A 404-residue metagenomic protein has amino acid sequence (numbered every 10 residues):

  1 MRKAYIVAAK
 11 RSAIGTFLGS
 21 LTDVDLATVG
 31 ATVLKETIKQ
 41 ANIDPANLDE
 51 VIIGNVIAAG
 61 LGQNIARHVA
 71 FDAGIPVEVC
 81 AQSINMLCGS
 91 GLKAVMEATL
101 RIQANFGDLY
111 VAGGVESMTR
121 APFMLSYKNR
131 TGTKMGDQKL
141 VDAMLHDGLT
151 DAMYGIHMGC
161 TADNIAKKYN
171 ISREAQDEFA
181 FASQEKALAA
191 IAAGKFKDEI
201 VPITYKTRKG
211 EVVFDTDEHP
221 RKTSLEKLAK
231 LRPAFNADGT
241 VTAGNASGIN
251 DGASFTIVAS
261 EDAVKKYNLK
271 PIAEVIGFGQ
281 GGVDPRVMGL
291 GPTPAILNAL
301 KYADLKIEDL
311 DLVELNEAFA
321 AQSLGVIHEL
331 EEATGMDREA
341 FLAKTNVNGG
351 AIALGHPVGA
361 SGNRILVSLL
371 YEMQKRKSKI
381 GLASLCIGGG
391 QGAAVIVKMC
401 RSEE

Functional and structural regions predicted by a protein language model:
M1-V24, L225-L290, P294, V367-S368 (+3 more regions): Condensing-enzyme catalytic core mediating Claisen C-C bond formation in acyl metabolism
K10-S12, D23-T32, Q40, A175-K266 (+2 more regions): N-terminal extracellular/periplasmic Venus flytrap/periplasmic-binding protein-like
T22-G89, K93-Y110, V115-T133, I200-D215 (+1 more regions): Conserved beta-ketoacyl condensing-enzyme motif
L26-N42, I65-V69, A94-E97, M158-I165 (+5 more regions): Short, well-ordered amphipathic alpha-helical segments that serve as non-catalytic structural scaffolds within diverse
N55-Y110, M153-H157, K222-G248, A333-R364 (+1 more regions): Conserved catalytic cysteine-centered active-site region of acyl-thioester-dependent Claisen-condensing enzymes
I84-E116, A166-K195, F255-D262, I327 (+2 more regions): Active-site-proximal alpha-helical scaffold in enzymes
L109-N164: Flexible glycine-/small-residue-enriched beta->alpha junction loops that bind anionic phosphate/pyrophosphate groups
D163, E199, K206-T207, I276 (+1 more regions): Active-site pocket-lining segment
